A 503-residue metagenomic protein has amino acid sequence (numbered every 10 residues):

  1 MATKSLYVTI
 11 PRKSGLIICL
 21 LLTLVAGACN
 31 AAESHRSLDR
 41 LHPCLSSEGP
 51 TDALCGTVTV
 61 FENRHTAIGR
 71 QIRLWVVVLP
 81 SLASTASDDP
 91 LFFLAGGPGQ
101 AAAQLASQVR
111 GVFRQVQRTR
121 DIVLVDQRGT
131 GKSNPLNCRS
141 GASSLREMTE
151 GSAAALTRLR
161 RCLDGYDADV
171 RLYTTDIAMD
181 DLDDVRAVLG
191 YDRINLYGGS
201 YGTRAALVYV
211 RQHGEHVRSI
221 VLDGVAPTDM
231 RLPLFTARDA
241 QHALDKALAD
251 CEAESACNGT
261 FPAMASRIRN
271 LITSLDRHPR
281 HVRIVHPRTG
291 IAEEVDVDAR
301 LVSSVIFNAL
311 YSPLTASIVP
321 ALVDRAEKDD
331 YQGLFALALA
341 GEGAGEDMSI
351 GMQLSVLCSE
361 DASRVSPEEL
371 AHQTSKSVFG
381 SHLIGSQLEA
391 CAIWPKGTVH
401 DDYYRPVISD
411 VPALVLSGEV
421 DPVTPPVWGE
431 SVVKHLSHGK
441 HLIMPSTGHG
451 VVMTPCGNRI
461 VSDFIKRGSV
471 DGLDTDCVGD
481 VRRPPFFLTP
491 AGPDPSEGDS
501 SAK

Functional and structural regions predicted by a protein language model:
A2-I17: Bacterial N-terminal signal peptides that target proteins for export
I17-A26: Bacterial N-terminal signal peptides
A32-L301, S355-K503: Gly/Pro-rich cap/lid or specificity-loop segments adjacent to the active site
L310-D324, K328, S363-E368, V399: Short helix-capping/linker segments at secondary-structure and domain boundaries
I318, G341-G343, S386: Intrinsic disorder and flexible/low-complexity segments
V323-D324, K328-S366: Long, low-complexity segments enriched in small/aliphatic residues
